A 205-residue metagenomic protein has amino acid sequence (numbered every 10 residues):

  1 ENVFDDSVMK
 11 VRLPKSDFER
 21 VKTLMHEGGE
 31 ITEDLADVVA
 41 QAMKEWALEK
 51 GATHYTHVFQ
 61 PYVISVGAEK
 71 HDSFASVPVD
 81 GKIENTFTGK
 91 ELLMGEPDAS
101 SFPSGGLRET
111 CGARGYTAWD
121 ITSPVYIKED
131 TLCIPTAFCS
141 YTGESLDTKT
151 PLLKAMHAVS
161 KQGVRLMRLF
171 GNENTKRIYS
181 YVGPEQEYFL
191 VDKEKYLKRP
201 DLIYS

Functional and structural regions predicted by a protein language model:
N2-G89, L93-C111: Histidine/acidic residue-rich metal-binding segments in metalloenzymes
G112-S205: Glycine-rich, acidic/polar active-site loops that bind/position phosphate-bearing ligands
